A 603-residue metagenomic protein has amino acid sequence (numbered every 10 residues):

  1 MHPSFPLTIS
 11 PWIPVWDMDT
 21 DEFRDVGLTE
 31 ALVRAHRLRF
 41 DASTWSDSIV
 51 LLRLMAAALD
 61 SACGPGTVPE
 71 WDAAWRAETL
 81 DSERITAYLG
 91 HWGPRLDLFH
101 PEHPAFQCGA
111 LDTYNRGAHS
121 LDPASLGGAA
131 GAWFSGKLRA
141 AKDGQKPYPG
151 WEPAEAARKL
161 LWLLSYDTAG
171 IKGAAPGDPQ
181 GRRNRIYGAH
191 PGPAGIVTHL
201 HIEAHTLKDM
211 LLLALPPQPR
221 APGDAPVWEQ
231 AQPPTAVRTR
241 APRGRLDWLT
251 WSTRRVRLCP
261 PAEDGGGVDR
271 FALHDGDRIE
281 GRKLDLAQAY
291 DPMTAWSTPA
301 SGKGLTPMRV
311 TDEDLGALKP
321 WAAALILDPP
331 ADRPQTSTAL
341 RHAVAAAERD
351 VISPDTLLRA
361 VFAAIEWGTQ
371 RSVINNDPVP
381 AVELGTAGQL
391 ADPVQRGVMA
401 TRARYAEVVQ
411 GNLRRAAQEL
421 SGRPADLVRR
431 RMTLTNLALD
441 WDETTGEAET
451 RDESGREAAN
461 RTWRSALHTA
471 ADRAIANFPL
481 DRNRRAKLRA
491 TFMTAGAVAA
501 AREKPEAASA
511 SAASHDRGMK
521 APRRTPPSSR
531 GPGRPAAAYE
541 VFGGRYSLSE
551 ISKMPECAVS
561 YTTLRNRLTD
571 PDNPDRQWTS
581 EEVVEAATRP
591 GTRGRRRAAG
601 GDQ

Functional and structural regions predicted by a protein language model:
M1-L138, W162-G173, D178-R530: Extended alpha-helical scaffolding segments
Y148-W151, R255: The −1 position to Zn-ligating cysteines in a subset of zinc-ribbon hairpins
E152-E155, C259: Short Cys/His-rich metal-coordination motifs, predominantly Zn2+-binding knuckles/fingers
G531-G533, G594-R595: Arg/Lys-rich, glycine/proline-spaced intrinsically disordered segments in nuclear chromatin/transcription regulators
P532-S547: Short, amphipathic alpha-helical "recognition" segments used to contact nucleic acids or chromatin
G544-K553, T579-S580: Short, charged amphipathic recognition helices of the HTH superfamily and cognate SANT/SANTA-like modules
K553-N566: Short, basic interhelical loop/turn and adjoining N-cap of the next helix at nucleic-acid- or acidic-partner-contacting
P574-D602: Short Lys/Arg-enriched helix C-cap and helix-to-coil transition segments that create basic nucleic-acid-contact patches
